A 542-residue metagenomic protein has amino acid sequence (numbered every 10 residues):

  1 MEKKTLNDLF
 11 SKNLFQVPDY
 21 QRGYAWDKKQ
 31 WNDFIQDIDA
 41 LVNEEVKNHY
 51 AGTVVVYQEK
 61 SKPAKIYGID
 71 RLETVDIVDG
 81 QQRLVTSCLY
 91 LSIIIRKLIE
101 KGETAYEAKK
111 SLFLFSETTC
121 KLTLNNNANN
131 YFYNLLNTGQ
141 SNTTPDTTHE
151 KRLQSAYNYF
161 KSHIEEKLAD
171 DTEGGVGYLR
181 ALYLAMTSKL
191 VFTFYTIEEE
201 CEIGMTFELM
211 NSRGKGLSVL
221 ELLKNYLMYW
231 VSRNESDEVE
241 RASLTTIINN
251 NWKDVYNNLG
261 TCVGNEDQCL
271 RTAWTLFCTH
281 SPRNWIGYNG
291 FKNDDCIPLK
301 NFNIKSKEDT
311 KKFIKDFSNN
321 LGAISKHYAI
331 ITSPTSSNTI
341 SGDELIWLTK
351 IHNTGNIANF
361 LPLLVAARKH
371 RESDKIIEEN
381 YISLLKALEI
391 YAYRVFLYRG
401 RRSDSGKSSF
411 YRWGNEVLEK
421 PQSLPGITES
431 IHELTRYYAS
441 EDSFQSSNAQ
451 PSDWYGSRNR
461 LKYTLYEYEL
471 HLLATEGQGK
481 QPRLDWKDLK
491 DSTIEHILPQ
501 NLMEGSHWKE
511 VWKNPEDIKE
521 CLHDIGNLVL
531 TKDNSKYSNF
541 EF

Functional and structural regions predicted by a protein language model:
M1-G287, F540-E541: Glycine- and hydrophobic-rich flexible loops that cap the catalytic core of alpha/beta enzyme folds
I35, C88-L91, F207, L361-R368 (+3 more regions): Short, amphipathic alpha-helical segments that act as regulatory/interfacial helices in nucleotide-processing proteins
D37-N43, K47-E73, Q422-F542: Betabetaalpha-Me/HNH-type nuclease active-site subdomain
V75-R83, L182-T187, Y195-E202, V219 (+7 more regions): Secondary-structure capping and boundary motifs in well-ordered enzyme cores
I93, K97-E100, S212, H370 (+3 more regions): Amphipathic alpha-helical interaction surfaces
K97-K101, G214, K369-E379, L470-K480: Short helix-capping/linker segments at secondary-structure and domain boundaries
K101-K121, L222-Y226, K375-Y391, G479-D488: Short alpha-helical "patches" and their helix-cap loops
L220-L223, M228-E469: A cross-family structural signal marking well-folded subdomains
